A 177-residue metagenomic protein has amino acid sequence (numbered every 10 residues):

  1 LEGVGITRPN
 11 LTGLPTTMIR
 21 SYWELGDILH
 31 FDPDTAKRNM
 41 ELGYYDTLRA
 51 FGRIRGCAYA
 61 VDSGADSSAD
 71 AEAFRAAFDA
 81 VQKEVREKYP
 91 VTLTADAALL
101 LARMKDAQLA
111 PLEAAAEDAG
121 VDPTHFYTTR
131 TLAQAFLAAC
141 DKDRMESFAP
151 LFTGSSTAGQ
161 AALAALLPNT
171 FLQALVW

Functional and structural regions predicted by a protein language model:
L1-W177: Patatin-like phospholipase
